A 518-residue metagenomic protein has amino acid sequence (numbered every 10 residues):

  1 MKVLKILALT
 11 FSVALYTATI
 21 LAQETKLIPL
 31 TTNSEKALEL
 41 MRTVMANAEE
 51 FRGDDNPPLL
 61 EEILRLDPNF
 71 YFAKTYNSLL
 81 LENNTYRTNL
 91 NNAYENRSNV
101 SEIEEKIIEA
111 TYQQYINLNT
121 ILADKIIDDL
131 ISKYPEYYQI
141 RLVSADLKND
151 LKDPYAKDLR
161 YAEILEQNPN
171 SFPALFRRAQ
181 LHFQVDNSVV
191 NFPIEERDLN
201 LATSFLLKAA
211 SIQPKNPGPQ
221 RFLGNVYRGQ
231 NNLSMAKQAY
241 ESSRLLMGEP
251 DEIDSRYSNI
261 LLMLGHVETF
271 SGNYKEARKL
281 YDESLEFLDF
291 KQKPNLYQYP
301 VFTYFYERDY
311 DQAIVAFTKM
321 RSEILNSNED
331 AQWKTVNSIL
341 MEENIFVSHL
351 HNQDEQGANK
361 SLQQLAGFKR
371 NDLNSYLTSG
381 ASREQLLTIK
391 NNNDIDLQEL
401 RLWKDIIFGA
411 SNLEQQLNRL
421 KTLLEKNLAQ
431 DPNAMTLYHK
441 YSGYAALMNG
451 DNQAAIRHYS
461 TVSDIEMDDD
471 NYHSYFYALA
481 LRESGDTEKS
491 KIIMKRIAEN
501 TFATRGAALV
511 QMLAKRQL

Functional and structural regions predicted by a protein language model:
N33-E62, L66, E105-N119, K125 (+2 more regions): Alpha-helical segment of the N-proximal tetratricopeptide repeat
M41, F72-S78, E105-E109, Q139-V143 (+10 more regions): Alpha-solenoid helical repeat scaffolds
E50-F51, N77, N84, I116-N117 (+10 more regions): Structural motif corresponding to the intra-repeat A-B loop/turn of tetratricopeptide repeats
G53-D54, R87, N119-T120, P154 (+9 more regions): TPR-repeat structural position
N56, Y86, A123, K157 (+9 more regions): Single-residue signature of alpha-solenoid repeat helices
E61-L66, Y94-V100, D128-P135, I164-P169 (+9 more regions): Solenoid-like repeat scaffolds
T111-Q113, A145, Q180-Q184, I406-G409 (+1 more regions): Alpha-helical adaptor scaffolds
